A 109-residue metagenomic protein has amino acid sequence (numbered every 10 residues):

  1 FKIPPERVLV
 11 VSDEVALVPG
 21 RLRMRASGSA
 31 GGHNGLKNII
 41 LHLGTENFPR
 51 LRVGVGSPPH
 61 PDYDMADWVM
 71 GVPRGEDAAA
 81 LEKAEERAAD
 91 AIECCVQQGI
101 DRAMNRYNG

Functional and structural regions predicted by a protein language model:
F1-S27, L36-R52, P58-D64, G71 (+1 more regions): Nucleotide and nucleotide-moiety/phosphate-recognizing core
A30: Conserved TIR/SEFIR loop-to-helix hotspot centered on a Trp-containing motif with a nearby acidic residue
